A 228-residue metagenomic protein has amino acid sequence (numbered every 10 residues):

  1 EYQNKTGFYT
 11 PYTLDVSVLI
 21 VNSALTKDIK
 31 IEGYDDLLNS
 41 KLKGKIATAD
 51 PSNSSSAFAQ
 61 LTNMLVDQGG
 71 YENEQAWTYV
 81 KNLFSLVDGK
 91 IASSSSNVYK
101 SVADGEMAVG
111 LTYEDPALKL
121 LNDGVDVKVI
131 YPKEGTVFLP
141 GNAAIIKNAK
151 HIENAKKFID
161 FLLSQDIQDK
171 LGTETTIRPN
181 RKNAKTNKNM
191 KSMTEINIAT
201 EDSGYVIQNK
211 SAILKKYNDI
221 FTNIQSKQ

Functional and structural regions predicted by a protein language model:
E1-E106: Extracytoplasmic ligand-binding site segments that recognize negatively charged/polar headgroups
E1-G7, K119-Y131: Ligand-binding "clamshell"
D35-L38, L65, K81, Y99 (+5 more regions): Non-transmembrane alpha-helical segments in soluble domains of secreted/periplasmic/extracellular proteins
Y79-S85, I91-A92, D123-K147: Periplasmic-binding protein-like
N97-V98, D115-K119, E134-V137: Short, catalytically relevant binding-site loops at active-site mouths
A103, A108-D126, T175: A ligand-binding cleft/hinge motif common to bilobed small-molecule-binding domains
T136-V137, G141-E201: Mature extracytoplasmic/periplasmic domains
K188-Q228: Extracellular/periplasmic bilobal clamshell ligand-binding domains
